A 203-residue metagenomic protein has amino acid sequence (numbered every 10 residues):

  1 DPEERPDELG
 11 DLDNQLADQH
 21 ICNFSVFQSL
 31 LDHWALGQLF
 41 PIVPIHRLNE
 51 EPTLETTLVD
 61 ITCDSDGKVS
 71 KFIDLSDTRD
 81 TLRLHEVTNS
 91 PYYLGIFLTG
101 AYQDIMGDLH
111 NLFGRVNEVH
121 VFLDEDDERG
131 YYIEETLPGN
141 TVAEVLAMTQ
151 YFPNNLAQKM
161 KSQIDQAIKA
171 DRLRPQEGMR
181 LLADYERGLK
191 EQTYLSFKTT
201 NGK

Functional and structural regions predicted by a protein language model:
D1-K203: Charged (often Lys/Glu-rich) extended helix/loop segments that serve as interaction or gating elements
